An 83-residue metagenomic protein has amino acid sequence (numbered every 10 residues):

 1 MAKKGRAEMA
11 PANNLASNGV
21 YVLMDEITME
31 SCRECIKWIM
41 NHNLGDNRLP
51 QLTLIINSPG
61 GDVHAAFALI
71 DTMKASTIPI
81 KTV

Functional and structural regions predicted by a protein language model:
M1-V83: Terminal-region recognition feature
